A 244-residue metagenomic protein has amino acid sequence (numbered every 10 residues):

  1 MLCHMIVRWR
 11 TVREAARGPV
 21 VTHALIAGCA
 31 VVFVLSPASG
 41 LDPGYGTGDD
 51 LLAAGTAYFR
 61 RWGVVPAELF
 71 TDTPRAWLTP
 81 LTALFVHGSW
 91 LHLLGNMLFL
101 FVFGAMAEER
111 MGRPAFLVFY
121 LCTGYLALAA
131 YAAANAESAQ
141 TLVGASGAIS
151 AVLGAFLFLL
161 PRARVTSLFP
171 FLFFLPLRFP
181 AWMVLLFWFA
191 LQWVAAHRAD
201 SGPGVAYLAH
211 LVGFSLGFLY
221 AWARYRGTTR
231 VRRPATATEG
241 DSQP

Functional and structural regions predicted by a protein language model:
L2-P244: A detector for small-residue-rich transmembrane helices and their helix-helix packing motifs
